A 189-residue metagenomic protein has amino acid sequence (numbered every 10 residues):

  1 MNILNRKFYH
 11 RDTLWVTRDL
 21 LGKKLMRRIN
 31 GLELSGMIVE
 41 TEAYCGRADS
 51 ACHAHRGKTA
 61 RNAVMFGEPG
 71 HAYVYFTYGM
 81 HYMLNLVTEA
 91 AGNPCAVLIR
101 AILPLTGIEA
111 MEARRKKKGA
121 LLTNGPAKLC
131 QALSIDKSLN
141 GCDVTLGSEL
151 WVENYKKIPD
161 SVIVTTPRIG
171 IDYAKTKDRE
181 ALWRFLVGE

Functional and structural regions predicted by a protein language model:
M1-E189: Conserved, well-structured core segments that form or line functional sites
